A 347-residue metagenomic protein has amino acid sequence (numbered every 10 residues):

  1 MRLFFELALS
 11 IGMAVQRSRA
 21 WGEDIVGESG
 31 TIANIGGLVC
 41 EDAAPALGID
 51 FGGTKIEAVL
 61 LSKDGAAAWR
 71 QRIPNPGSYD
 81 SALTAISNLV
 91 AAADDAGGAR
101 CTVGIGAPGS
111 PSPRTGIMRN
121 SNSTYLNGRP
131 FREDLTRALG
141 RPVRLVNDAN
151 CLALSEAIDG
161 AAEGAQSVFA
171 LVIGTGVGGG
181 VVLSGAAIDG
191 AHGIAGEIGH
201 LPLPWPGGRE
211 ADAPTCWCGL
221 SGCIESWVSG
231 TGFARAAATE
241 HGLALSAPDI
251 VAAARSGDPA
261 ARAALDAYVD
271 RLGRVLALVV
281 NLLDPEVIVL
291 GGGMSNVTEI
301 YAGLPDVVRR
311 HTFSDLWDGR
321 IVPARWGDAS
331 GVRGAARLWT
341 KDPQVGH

Functional and structural regions predicted by a protein language model:
F4-V15, W21-T102, S112-T115, E133-V143 (+2 more regions): ATP-binding/phosphotransfer module of carbohydrate and carboxylate kinases, centering on a glycine-rich
D50, G104-P108, V146, A170-G176 (+1 more regions): Short beta-strand segments
A66-A67, M118, A187-I188: Hydrophobic "anchor" residues
R70-R72, S121, G190: Residue-level detector of high-confidence beta-strand sites
I73-P74, Y125, I194: A generic structural motif
G116-N127: A charged helix-plus-loop insertion that forms the helical arch/lid used to bind and gate nucleic-acid substrates
S123, L145-N150, A170-I173, V322-A329: Active-site nucleophile and cofactor-binding loops and adjacent substrate-binding regions of central metabolic enzymes
A165-I224: Glycine-rich phosphate-binding loop of actin/hexokinase-like ATP-binding domains
